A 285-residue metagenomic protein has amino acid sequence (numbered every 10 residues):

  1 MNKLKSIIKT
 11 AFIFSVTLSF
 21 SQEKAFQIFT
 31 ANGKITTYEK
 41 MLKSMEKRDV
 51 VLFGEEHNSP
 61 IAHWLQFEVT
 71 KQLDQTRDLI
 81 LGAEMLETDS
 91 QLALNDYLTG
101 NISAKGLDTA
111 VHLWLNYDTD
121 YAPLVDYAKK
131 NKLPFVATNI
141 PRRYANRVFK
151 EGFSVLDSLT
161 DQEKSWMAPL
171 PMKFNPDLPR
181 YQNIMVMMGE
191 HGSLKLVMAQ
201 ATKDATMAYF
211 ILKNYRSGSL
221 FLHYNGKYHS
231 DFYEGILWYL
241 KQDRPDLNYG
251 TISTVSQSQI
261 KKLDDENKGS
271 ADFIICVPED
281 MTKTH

Functional and structural regions predicted by a protein language model:
M1-K24: Bacterial Sec-dependent N-terminal signal peptides
F20-R48: N- or domain-start disorder-to-order transition segments that initiate the globular core
E46-L79, M85: N-terminal, post-signal-peptide region of Sec/Tat-exported proteins
D49-L52, S217-H223: Short, surface-exposed connector motifs at secondary-structure boundaries
E56-P60, L86-S90, P141-A145, K227-S230 (+1 more regions): Solvent-exposed loop/turn segments at secondary-structure junctions within structured extracellular/periplasmic domains
I80-L86, G250-T254: Short internal beta-strands
L92-N214: A substrate-binding/cap region within the structured catalytic cores of diverse enzymes
T206, L212-Y215, L222, H229-H285: C-terminal regions of proteins
